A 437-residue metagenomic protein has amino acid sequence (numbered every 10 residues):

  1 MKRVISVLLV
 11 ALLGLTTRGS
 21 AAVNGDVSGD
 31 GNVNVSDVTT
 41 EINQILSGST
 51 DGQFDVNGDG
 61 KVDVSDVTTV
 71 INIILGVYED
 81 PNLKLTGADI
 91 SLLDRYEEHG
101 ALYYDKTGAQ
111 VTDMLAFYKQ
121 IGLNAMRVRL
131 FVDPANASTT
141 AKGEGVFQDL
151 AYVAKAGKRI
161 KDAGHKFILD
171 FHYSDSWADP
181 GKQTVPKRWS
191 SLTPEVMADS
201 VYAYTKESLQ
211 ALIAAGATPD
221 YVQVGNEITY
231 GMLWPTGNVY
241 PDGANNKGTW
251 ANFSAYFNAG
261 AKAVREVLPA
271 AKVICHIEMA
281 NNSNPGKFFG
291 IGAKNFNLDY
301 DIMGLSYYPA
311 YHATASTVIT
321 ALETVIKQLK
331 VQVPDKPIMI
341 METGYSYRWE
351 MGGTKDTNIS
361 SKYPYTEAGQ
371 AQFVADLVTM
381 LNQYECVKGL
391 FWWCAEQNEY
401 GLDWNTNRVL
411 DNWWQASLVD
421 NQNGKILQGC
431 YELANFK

Functional and structural regions predicted by a protein language model:
S6-T16: Bacterial N-terminal signal peptides
V27-T50, D59-E79: Alpha-helical segments with a strong preference for the paired helices of cellulosomal dockerin domains
D80-F117: Boundary/entry segment of secreted carbohydrate-active catalytic domains
L85-I90, M126-V128, F167-F171, D220-V224 (+4 more regions): Hydrophobic faces of well-ordered beta-strands that scaffold small-molecule active sites in alpha/beta enzyme cores
Y96-E97, A101-A109, D133-A151, T229-M232 (+3 more regions): Acidic-and-aromatic substrate-binding clefts and catalytic sites of carbohydrate-active enzymes
F117-K272, E278: Substrate-binding cleft and catalytic face of glycoside hydrolase catalytic domains, especially the flexible beta-alpha
D220, N226, C275-M279, G286-T320 (+1 more regions): Aromatic- and acid-rich polysaccharide-binding/catalytic face of secreted or lumenal carbohydrate-active enzymes
Q328, R348-K437: Aromatic-rich peripheral "rim/lid" segments of glycoside hydrolase catalytic domains that contact and position glycan
